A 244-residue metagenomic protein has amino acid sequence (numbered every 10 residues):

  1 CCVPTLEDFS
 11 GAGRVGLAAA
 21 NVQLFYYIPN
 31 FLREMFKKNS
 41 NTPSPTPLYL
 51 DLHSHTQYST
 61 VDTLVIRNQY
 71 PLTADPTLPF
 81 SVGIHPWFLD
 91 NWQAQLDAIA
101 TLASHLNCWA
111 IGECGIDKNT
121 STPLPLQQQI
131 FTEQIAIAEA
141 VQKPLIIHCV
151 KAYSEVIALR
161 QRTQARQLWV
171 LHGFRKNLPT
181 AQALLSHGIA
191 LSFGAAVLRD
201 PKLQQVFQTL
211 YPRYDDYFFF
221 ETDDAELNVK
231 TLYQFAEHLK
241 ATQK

Functional and structural regions predicted by a protein language model:
C1-K244: Mid-domain alpha/beta scaffold segments of enzyme catalytic cores
